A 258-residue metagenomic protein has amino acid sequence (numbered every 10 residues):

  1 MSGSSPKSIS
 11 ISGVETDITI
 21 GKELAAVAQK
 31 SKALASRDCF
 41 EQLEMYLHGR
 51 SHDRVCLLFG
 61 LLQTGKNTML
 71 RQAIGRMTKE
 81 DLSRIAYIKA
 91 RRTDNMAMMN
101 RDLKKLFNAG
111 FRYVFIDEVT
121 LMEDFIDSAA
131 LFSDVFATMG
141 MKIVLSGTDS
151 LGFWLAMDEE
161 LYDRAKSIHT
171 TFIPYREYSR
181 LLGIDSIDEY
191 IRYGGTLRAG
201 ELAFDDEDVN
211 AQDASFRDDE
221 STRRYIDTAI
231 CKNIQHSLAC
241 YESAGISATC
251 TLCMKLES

Functional and structural regions predicted by a protein language model:
M1-H52: A short, basic N-terminal segment
H52-R71: Walker A/P-loop nucleotide-binding motif
N67-D81: P-loop NTPase Walker A phosphate-binding motif
L82-G110: Short glycine-rich substrate-engagement loop in P-loop NTPases that contacts/grips substrate
F107-A129: Conserved P-loop NTPase "ATPase switch" module shared by AAA+ and STAND
D117, M141-D149: Structural recognition of the conserved hydrophobic beta-strand(s) that form the central parallel beta-sheet of P-loop
L151-K166: Short regulatory helix/loop adjacent to the ATP-binding pocket of P-loop NTPases
D185-S258: Interdomain hinge/linker elements that couple catalytic modules in large macromolecular machines
